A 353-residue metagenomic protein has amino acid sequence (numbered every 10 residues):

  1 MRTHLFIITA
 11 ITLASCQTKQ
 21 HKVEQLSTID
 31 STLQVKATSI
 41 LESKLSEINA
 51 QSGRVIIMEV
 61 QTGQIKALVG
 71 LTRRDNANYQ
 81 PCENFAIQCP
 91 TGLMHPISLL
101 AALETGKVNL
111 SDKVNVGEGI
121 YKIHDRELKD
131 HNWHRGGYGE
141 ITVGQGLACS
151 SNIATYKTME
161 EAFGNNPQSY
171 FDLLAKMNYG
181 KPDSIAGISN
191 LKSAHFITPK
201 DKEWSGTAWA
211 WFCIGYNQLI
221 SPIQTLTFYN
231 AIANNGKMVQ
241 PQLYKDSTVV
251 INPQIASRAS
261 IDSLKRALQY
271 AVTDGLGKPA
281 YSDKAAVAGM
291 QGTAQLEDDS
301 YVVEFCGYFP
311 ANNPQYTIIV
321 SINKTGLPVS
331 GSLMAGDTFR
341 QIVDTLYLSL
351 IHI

Functional and structural regions predicted by a protein language model:
M1-H4: Positively charged n-region of N-terminal signal peptides that target proteins for export
A14-S15: C-terminal motif of bacterial Sec signal peptides marking the signal peptidase cleavage site
E24, I29-L33, Q51-Q88, L100-I322: Beta-lactam-recognizing serine transpeptidase/beta-lactamase-like catalytic domain environment
T38-E47: Short, basic/aromatic recognition patches
G92-A101, P222-T227, M334-Q341: Short amphipathic alpha-helical face segments that pack within enzyme cores and frequently flank/anchor catalytic
A233, V272, R340-Y347: Short amphipathic alpha-helical signal-transduction/dimerization elements
K324-M334: A short acidic/glycine-rich loop-to-helix N-cap element
I351-I353: Conserved small/polar residues in nucleotide/adenosyl-binding loops
